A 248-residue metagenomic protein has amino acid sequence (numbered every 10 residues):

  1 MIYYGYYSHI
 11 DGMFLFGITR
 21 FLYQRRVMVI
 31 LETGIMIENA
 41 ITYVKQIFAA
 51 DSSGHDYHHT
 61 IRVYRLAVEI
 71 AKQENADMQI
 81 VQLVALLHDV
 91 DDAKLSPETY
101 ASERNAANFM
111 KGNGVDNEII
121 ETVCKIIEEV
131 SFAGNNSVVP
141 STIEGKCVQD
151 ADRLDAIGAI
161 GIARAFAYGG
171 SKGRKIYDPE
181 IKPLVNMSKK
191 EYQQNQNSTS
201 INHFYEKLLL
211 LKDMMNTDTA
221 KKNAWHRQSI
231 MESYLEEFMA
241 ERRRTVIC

Functional and structural regions predicted by a protein language model:
Y3-Y7, F14-F16, F21-Y23: Aromatic (phenylalanine/tyrosine) cluster motif
I30, F48-Y57, I61-E74, L87 (+1 more regions): Divalent metal-dependent phosphate-bond-processing catalytic cores, especially two-metal-ion Mg2+/Mn2+ enzymes that act
N39-A50: Generic N-terminal amphipathic, Lys/Arg-enriched alpha-helix
Y57, I61-Y64, Q82, I120-E128 (+1 more regions): Short, well-structured alpha-helical segments
V63, S102-K111: An active-site-proximal "capping" alpha-helix that borders the catalytic cofactor pocket
M78-L95, S102, V123-A133: His-Asp-centered metal-binding catalytic motifs of divalent-metal-dependent phosphohydrolases/nucleases
D116-K146: Hydrophobic, well-structured mid-protein blocks that either form specific transmembrane helices
